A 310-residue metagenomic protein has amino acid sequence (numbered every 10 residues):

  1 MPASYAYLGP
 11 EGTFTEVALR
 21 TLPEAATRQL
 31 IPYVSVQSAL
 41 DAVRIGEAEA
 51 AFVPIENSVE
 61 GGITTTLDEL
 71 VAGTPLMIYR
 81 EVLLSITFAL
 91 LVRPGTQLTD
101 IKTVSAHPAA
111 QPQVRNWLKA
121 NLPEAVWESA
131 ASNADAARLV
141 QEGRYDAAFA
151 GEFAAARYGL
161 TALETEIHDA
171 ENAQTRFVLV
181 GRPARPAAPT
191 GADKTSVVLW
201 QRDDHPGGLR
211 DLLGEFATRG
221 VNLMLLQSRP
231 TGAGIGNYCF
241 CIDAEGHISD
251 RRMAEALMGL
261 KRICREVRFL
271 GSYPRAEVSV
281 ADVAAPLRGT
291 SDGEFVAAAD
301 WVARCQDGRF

Functional and structural regions predicted by a protein language model:
M1-F310: Domain-level signature for soluble enzymes in the chorismate/prephenate branch of the shikimate pathway
